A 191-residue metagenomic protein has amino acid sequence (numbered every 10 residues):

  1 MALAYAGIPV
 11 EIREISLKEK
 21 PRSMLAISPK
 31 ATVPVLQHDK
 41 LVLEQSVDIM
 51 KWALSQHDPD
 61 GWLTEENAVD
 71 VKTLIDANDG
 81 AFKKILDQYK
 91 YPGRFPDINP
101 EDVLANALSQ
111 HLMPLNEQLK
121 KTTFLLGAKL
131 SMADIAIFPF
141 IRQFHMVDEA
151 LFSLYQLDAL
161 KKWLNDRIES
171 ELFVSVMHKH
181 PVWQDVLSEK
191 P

Functional and structural regions predicted by a protein language model:
M1-Q110, T123: GST-like domain detector, emphasizing the conserved glutathione-binding G-site in the N-terminal thioredoxin-like
E11-R13, G127, S175: A local structural micro-motif
E14-I15, V176-V182: Acidic carboxylate-rich catalytic motifs and surrounding loops in phosphoryl-/glycosyl-chemistry enzymes
L25, V147, F152, S188-K190: A generic membrane alpha-helix/interface feature
W52, V147, V176: Residues that scaffold the ATP/ADP-binding catalytic core of kinase and kinase-like folds
L74, N78-E169: GST-like fold's C-terminal all-alpha helical module
S170-V174: A late-sequence structural motif
H180-P191: Acidic/histidine-enriched, glycine/proline-rich intrinsically disordered or flexible terminal extensions
